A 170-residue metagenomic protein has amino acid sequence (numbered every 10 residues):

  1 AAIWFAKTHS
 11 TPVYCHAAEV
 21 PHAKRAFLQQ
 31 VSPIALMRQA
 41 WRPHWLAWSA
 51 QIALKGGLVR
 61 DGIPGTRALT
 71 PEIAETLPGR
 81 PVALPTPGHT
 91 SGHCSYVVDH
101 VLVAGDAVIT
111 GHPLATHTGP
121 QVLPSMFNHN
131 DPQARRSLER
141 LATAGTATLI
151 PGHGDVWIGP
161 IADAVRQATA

Functional and structural regions predicted by a protein language model:
A1-E19: Active-site metal-binding motif and surrounding structural segment of the metallo-beta-lactamase
I3-K7, F27-Q30, D99-V101, H117-G119 (+1 more regions): Short, glycine/charged-enriched secondary-structure capping and boundary segments
S10, P64, P124: Short, flexible active-site loop motifs that bind/organize anionic cofactors or intermediates
V13-Y14, A68, L149: Short, hydrophobic beta-strand segments that form beta-sheet elements in well-ordered domains
A17-P21, V108-T110: Short, acidic/turn-prone active-site loops that include or flank metal/cofactor- and phosphate-binding residues
V20-L84, N128-H129, Q133-T146: Metallo-beta-lactamase
W41-W45, L149-A170: C-terminal/domain-terminus segments
G57-D61, R80-P87, S91-I161: Metallo-beta-lactamase
